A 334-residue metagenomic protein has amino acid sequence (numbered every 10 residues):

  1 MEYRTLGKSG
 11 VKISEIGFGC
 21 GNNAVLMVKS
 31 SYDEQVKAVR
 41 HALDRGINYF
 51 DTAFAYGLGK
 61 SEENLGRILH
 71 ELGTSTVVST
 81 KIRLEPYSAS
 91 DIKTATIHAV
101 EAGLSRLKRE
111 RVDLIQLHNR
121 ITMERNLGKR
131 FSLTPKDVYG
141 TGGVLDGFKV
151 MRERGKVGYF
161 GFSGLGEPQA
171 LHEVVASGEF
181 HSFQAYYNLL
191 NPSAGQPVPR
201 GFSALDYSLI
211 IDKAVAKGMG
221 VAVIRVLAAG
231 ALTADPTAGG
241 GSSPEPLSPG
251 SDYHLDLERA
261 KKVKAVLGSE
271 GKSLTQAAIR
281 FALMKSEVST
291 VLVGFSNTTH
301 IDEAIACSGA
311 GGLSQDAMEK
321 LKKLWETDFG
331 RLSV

Functional and structural regions predicted by a protein language model:
M1-V77, I97, N188: N-terminal binding-site loop/beta-alpha segment at the start of enzyme catalytic domains that lines or forms
L6, F18, F50, L65 (+8 more regions): Conserved, mostly hydrophobic/aromatic
K8-G10, D44, G66-V77, S105-R109 (+3 more regions): Acidic (Asp/Glu)-rich catalytic clusters
K29-A42, D91-R106, G166-V174, A278: Short, acidic/polar
L58, R120-L332: Beta/alpha (TIM)-barrel catalytic core signal, keyed to glycine-rich beta->alpha loops juxtaposed to Asp/Glu that bind
E62-T80, Y139-R154: Alpha-helix-loop-beta-strand connector modules within alpha/beta enzyme cores
S75-Y87, L189-L190: A short, structured active-site edge motif that brings together acidic residues
S90-L117, T122-L127, Y186, P192: Active-site gating/metal-coordination segments in enzymes
